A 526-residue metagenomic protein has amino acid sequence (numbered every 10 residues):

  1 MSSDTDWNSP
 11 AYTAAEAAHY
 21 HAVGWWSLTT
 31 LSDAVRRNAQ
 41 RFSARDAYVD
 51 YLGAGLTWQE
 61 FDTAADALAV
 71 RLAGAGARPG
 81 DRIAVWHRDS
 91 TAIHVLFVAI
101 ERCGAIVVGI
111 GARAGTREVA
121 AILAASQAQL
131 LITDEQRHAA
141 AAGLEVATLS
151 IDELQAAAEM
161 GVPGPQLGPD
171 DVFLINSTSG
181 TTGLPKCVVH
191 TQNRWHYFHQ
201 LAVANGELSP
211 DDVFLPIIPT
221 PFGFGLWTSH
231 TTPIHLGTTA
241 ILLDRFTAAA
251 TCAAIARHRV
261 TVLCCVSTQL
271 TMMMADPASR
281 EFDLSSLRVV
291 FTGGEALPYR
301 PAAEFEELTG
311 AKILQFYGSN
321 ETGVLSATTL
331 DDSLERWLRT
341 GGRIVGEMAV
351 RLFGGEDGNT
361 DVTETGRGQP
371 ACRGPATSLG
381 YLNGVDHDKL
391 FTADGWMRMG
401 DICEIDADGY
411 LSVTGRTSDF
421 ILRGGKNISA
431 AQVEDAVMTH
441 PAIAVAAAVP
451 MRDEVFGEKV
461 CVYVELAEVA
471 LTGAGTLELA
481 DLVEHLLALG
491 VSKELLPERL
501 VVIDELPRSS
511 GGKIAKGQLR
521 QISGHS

Functional and structural regions predicted by a protein language model:
M1-L56, E60-A75, H485, S526: N-lobe entry segment of adenylate-forming
S43-A44, M160-S177, L184, E207-V213: Conserved pre-ATP/AMP-binding loop-to-beta segment of ANL
A54, A69-A114, N427: Conserved AMP-binding/adenylate-forming
G55-Q59, F173-Y197: Conserved AMP-binding A3 loop
L131, L263, G318, G368 (+5 more regions): AMP-binding/adenylate-forming catalytic core of the ANL superfamily
H196-V213, P221-V262, D276: Conserved AMP-binding/adenylation subdomain of ANL enzymes
V260-C265, M274-R336, A349, E356: Gly/Ser/Thr-rich phosphate-binding loop
V491-K513: AMP-binding/adenylate-forming catalytic domain of the ANL superfamily
